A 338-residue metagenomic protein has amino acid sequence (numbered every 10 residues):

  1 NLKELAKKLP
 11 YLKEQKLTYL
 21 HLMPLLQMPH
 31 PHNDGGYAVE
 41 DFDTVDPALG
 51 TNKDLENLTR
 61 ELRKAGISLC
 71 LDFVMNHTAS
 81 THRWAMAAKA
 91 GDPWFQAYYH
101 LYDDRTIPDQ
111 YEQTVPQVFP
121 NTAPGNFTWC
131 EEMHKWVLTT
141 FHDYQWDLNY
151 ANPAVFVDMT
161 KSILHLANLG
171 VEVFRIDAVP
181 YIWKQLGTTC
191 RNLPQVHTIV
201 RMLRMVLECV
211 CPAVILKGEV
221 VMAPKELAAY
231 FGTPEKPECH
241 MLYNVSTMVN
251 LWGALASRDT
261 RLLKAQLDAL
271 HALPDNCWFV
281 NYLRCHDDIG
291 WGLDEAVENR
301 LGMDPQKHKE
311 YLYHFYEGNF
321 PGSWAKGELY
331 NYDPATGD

Functional and structural regions predicted by a protein language model:
N1-D338: Active-site and adjacent substrate-binding regions of carbohydrate-active enzymes
